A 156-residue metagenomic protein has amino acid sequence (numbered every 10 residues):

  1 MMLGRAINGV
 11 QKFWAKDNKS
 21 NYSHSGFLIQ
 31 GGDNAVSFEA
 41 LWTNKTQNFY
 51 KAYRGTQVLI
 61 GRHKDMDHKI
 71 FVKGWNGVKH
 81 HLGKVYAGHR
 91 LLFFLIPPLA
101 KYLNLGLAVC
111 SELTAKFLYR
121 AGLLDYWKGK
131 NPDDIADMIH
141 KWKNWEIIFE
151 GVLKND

Functional and structural regions predicted by a protein language model:
M1-M66, F94-Y102: Glycine-rich catalytic cores of cysteine/serine-nucleophile enzymes that process amide/ester linkages in cell-envelope
Q30-G32, L82, L118: Generic helix-packing signal
N34, Y86, G122-D125: Secondary-structure boundary/capping signal
K69-F94: A structural motif
F94-D156: Activation targets extended, charge/polar-rich intrinsically disordered C-terminal tails
